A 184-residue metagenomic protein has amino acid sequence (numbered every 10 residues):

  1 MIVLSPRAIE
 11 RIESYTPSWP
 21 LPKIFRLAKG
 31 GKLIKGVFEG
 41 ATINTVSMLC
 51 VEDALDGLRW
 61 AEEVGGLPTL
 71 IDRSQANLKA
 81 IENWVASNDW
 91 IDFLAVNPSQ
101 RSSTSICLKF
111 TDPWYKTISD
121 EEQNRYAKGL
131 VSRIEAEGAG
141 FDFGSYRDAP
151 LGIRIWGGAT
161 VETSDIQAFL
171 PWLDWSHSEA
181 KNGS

Functional and structural regions predicted by a protein language model:
M1-W84, N97: Active-site C-terminal subdomain of aminotransferase-like
P6-I9, K23-R26, S132, A136-A139 (+2 more regions): Short, surface-exposed linear patches
K23, V64, N88, I118 (+2 more regions): Short, isolated positions within intrinsically disordered regulatory regions of eukaryotic proteins
L58, E62, L78, V85 (+3 more regions): Structural signal for hydrophobic packing residues in well-ordered secondary-structure cores of soluble enzyme domains
G66, D142, K181-S184: Residue-level signal for secondary-structure boundary elements
A86, W90-S164, A168: Conserved C-terminal alpha-helix-loop-beta "cap" of PLP-dependent enzymes that closes/shapes the active-site mouth
V161-S184: Structural signal for terminal/edge beta-strands and the immediately following C-terminal loop/tail that closes
